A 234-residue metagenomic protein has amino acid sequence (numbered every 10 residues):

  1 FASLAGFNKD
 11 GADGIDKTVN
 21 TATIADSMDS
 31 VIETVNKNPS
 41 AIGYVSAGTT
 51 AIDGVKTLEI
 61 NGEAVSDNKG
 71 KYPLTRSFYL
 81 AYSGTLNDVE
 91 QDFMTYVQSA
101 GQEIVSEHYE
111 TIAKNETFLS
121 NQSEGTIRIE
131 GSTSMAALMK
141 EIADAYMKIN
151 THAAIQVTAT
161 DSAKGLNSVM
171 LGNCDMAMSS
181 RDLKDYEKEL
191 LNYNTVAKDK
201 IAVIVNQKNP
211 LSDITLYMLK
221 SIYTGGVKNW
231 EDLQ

Functional and structural regions predicted by a protein language model:
F1-Q234: Exported/periplasmic ABC-transporter solute-binding proteins
